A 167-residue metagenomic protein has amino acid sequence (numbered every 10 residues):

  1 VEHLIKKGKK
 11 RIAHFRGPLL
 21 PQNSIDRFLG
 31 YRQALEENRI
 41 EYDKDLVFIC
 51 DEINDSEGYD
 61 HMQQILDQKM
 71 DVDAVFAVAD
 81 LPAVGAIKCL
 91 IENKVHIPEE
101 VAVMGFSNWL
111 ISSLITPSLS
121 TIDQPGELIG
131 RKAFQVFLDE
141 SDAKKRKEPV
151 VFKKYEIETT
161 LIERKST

Functional and structural regions predicted by a protein language model:
V1-T167: Bacterial carbohydrate/catabolite-sensing allosteric modules
